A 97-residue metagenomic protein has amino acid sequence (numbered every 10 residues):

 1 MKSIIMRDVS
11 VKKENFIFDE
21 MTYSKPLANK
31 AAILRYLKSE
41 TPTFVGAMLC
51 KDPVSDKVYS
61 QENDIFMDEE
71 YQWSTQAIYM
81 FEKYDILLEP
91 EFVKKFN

Functional and structural regions predicted by a protein language model:
M1-N97: Alpha-helical interaction/linker modules in multidomain eukaryotic proteins
